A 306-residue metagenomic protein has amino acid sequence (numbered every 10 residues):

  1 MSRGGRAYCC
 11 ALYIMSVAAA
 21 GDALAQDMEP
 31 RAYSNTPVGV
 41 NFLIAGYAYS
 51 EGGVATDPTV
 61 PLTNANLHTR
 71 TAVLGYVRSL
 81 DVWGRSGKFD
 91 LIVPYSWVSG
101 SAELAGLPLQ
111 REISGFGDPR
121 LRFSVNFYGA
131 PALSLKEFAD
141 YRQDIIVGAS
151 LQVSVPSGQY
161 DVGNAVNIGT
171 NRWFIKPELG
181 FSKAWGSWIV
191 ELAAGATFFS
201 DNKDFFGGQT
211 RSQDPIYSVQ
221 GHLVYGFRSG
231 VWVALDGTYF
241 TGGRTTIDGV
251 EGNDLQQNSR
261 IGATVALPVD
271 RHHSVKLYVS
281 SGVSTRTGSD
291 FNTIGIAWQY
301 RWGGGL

Functional and structural regions predicted by a protein language model:
G21-I44, G52, G129-Q143, G303-L306: Outer-membrane beta-barrel biogenesis signature
M28, F206-L306: Outer membrane beta-barrel transmembrane domains
N41-L43, G87-L91, L121, I145-L151 (+5 more regions): Transmembrane beta-strands of outer-membrane beta-barrel proteins
A45-Y47, L74-R78, L121-F127, L151 (+6 more regions): Residues on the lipid-exposed face of transmembrane beta-strands in outer-membrane beta-barrel proteins
Y47-G53, V93-S99, F127, V153-Q159 (+5 more regions): Transmembrane beta-strands of outer-membrane beta-barrel pores
S50-T71, P108-L109, V162-V166: Surface-exposed strand-loop-strand hairpins of Gram-negative outer-membrane beta-barrel proteins
G53-V54, G84-G87, P131, S187-V190 (+3 more regions): Repeated loop/turn-to-beta-strand initiation elements of outer-membrane beta-barrel proteins
W97-S212, N253-D254: Outer-membrane pore/translocation modules
